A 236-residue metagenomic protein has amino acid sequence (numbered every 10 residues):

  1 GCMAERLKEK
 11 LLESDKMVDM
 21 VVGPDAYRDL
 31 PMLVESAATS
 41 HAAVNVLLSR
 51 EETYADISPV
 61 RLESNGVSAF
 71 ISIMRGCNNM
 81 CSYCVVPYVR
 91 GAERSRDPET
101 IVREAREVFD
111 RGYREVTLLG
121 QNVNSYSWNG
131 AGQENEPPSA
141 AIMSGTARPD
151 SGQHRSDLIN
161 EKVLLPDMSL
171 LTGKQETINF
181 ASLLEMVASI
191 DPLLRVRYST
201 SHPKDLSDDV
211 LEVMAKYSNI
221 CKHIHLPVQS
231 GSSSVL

Functional and structural regions predicted by a protein language model:
G1-S127, Q133, N179: Proteins enriched for Cys/Gly/acidic motifs involved in redox and nucleic-acid/cofactor modification
D110-T146, H154-L236: Conserved SAM/AdoMet-binding glycine-rich loop
